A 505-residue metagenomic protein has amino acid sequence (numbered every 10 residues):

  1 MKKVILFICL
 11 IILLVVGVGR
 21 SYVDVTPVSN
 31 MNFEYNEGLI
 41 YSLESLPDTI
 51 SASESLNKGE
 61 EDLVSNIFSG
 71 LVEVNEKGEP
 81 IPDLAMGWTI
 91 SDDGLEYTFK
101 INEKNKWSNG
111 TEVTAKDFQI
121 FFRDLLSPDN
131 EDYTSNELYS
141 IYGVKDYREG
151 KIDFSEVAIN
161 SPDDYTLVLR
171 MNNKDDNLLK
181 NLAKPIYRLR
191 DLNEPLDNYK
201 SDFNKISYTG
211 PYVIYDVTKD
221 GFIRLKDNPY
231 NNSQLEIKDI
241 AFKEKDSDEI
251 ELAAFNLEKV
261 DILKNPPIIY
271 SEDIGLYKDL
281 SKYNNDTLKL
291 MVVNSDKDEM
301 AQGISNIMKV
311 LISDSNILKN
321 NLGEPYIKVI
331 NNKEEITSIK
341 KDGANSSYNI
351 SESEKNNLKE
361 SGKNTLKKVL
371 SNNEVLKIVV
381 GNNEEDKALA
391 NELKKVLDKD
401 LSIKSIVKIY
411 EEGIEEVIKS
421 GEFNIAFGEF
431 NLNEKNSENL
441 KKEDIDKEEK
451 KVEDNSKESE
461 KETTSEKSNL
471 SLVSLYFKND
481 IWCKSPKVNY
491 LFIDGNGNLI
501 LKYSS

Functional and structural regions predicted by a protein language model:
K2, L6, K309-A344, E385-K394 (+1 more regions): Detector for C-terminal structural segments
S42-D92, S207: N-terminal lobe/hinge region of extracytoplasmic solute-binding protein
L43-D62, L84, T111, L178-Y187 (+3 more regions): A structural "hinge/loop" feature
G87-E137, E299: Aromatic- and charge-enriched surface segment that lines or borders ligand/interaction sites
N102, K226-Y230, L276-I307, L311 (+3 more regions): A bilobed periplasmic-binding-protein/Venus flytrap-type ligand-binding module shared by bacterial periplasmic
S135-L192: Surface-exposed binding/hinge segments that line and control ligand-binding clefts or catalytic entry sites
R170-L235, D239, E249: Gly/Pro-rich hinge or "lid" segments in bacterial periplasmic/extracellular proteins
N228-E272: Ligand-site clamp/hinge motif
